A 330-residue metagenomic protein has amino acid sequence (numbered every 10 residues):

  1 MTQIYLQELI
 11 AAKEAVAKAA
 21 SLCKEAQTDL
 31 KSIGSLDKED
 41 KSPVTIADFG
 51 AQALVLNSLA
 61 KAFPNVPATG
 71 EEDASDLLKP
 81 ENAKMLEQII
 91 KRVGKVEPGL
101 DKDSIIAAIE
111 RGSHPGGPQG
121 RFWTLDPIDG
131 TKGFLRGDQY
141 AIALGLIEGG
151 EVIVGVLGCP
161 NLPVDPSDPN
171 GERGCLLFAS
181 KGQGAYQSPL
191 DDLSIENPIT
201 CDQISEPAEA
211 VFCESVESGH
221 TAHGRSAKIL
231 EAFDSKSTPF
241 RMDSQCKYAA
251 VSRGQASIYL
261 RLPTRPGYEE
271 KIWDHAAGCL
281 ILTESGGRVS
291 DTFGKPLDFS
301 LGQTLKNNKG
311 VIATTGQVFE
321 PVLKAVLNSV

Functional and structural regions predicted by a protein language model:
M1-I128, P163, D191, R225 (+2 more regions): N-terminal subdomain of lithium-sensitive/metallo-dependent phosphomonoesterases centered on the IMPase/IPPase/PAP
I10, T45-K61, P67, K132-L144 (+2 more regions): Generic detector of contiguous secondary-structure segments
A12, A19, C23, D48 (+9 more regions): Residue-level signal for inorganic ion chemistry
F63, E72, E148, S180 (+1 more regions): Residue-level signal for short segments within beta-strands and strand-turn junctions of well-structured beta-sheet
A68-T69, T124, A143, L157 (+2 more regions): A structural signal for short, well-ordered beta-strand segments and their strand-loop junctions that often border
E71, G158, L262: Conserved residues at the C-terminal ends of beta-strands
E87-Q88, D103-E110, P118-G182: DPxDG-like acidic metal-binding loop motif
N161-V164, N170-Q183, P189-V330: An extended, acidic
